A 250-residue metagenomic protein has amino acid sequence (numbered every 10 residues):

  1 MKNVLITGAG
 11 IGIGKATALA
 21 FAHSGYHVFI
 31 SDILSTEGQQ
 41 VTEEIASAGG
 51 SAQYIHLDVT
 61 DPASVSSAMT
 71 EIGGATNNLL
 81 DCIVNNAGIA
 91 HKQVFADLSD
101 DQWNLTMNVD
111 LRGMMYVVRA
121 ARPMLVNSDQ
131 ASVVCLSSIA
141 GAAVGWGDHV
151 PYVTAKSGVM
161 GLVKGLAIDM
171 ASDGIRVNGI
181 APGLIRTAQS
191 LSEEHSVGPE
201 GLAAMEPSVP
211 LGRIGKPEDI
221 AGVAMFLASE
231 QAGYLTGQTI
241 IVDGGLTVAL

Functional and structural regions predicted by a protein language model:
S35-T36, H56-A68, D100, E218-D219: The beta1-alpha1 cofactor-binding region of Rossmann-like NAD(H)/NADP(H)-dependent oxidoreductases
V84, Q130, A171, R176 (+1 more regions): Short, small/polar-rich loop/turn modules that mediate ligand/substrate recognition or access, typified
V94-F95, S99-N104, G201, M205: Substrate-binding pocket helix/loop in short-chain dehydrogenase/reductase
V118, A155, V163: Active-site helix of classical SDR
P123, I168-D169, G233: Alpha-helical segment proximal to the catalytic Tyr-Lys
S138: Residue(s) in the substrate-gating loop at a strand-loop-helix junction that position the organic substrate next
M225, T236-L250: Short C-terminal tail/terminal secondary-structure segment of NAD(P)H-dependent dehydrogenase/reductase domains
